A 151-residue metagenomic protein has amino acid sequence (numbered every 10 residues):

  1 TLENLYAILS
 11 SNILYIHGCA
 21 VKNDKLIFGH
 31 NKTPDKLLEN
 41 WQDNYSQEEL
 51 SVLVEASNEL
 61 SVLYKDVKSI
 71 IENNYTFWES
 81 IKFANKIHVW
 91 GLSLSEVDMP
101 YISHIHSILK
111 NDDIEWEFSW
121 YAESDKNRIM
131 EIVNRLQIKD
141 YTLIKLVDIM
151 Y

Functional and structural regions predicted by a protein language model:
T1-K110, F118-D140: SIR2/sirtuin NAD+-dependent deacylase catalytic core
L143-Y151: Binuclear metal-ion centers of metallo-dependent hydrolases, dominated by the metallo-beta-lactamase
